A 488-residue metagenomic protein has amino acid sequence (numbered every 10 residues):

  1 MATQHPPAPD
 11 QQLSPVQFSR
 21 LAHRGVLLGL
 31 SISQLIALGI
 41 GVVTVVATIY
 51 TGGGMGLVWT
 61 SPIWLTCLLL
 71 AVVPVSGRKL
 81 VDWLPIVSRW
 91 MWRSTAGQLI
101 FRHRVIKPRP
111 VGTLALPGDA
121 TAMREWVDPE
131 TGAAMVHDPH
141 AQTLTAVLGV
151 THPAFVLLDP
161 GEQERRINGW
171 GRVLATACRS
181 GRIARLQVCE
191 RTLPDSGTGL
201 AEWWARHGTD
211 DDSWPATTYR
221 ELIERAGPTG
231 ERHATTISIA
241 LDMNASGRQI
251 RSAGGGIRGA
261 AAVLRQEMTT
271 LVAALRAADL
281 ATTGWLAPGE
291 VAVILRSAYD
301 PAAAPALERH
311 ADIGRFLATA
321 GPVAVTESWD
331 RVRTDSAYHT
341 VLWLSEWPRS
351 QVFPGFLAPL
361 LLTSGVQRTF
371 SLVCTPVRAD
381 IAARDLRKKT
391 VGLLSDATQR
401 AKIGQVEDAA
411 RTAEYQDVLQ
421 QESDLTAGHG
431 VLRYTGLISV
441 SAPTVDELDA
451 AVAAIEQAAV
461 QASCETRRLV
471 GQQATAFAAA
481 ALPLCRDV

Functional and structural regions predicted by a protein language model:
A2-T3, L13-S19, H23-V26, I32 (+1 more regions): Extended, folded cores of ATP/NTP-driven motor/assembly subunits in large transport and secretion machines
P7-A8: Alpha-helical propensity feature that highlights long, continuous alpha-helices across diverse contexts
L30-I36, I40: Transmembrane alpha-helical segments and their cytosolic interface motifs in multi-pass membrane proteins
L38-T48, I63-C67: Hydrophobic, membrane-inserted alpha-helices
G41-V43, G53, T475: Generic secondary-structure boundary signal with a strong preference for alpha-helix termini
V46-T60: Membrane-interfacial hairpin junctions
